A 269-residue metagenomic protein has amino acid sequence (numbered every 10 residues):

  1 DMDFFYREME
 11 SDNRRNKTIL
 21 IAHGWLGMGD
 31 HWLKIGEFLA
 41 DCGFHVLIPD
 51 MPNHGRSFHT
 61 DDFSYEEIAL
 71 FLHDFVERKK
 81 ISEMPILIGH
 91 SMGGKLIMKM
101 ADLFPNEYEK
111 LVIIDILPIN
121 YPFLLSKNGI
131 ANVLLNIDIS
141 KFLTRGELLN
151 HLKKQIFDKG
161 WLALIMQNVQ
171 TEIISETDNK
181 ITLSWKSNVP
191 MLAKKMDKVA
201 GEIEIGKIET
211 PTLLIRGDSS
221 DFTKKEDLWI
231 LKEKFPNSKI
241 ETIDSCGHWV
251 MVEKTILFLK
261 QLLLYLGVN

Functional and structural regions predicted by a protein language model:
D1-L20, D41-F44, E77-S82, L263-N269: Alpha/beta-hydrolase fold catalytic core
E10-F58: Conserved HGGG/HGGXW glycine-rich cap/lid loop of the alpha/beta-hydrolase fold
D41, H45-I88, K260: Active-site loop/oxyanion-hole signature of alpha/beta-hydrolase fold enzymes
G89, G93, I97: Gly/Ala-rich beta-loop-alpha elbow adjacent to hydrolase catalytic centers
D102, E109-L143: Flexible "cap/lid" loop of the alpha/beta hydrolase fold
S140-K198: Conserved alpha/beta-hydrolase catalytic His-Asp/Glu region
I174-K234, K239-T242: Conserved serine/cysteine hydrolase catalytic core
C246-T255, L259: Catalytic histidine-centered segment of alpha/beta-hydrolase-like enzymes
